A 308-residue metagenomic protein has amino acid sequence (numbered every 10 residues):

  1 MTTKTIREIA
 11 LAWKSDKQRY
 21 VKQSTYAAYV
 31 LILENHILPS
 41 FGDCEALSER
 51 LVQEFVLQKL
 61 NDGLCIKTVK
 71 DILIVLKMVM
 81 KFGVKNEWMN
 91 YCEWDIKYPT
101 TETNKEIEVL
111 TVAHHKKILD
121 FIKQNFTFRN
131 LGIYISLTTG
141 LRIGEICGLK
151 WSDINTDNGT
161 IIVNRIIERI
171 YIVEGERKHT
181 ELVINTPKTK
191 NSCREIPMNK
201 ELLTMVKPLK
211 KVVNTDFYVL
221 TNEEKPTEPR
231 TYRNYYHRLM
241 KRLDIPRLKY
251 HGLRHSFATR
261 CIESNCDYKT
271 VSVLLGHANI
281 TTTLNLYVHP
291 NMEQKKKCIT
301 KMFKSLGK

Functional and structural regions predicted by a protein language model:
T2-K4, K14-F82, W88, N104 (+2 more regions): N-terminal core-binding DNA-recognition domain of tyrosine site-specific recombinases/integrases
H36-F41, L76-V84, V206-K210, C261 (+3 more regions): Hydrophobic recognition helices of helix-based DNA-binding modules
I37, V52, L76, K97 (+5 more regions): Conserved hydrophobic/aromatic pocket- or pore-lining residues that grip, position, or stack substrates in active sites
I66, K70, M89-Y91, D95-I143 (+4 more regions): Basic, Lys/Arg- and aromatic-enriched nucleic-acid-binding interface segment
K116, D120-R129, T139, I196 (+5 more regions): Short, basic (Lys/Arg/His-rich) helix/loop patches that form interaction surfaces in the mid-to-C-terminal regions
K117, F121, V173-R177, N285 (+1 more regions): DNA/chromatin major-groove-contacting recognition/catalytic segments
L149-P208: Conserved tyrosine-mediated DNA breakage-rejoining catalytic core shared by Y-recombinases
D153-T160, C266-L286: Short, polar N-cap/turn motifs at the start of nucleic acid-interacting alpha helices
